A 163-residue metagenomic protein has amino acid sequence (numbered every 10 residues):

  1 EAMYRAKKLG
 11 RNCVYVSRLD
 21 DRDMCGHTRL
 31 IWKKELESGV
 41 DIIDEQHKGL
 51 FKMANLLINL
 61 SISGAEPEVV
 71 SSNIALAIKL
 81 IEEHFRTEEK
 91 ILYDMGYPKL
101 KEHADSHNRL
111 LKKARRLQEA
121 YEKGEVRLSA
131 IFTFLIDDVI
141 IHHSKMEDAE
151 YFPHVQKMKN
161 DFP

Functional and structural regions predicted by a protein language model:
E1-M3: GGDEF/GGEEF active-site signature
R5-K34: Flexible, glycine/charge-rich interdomain/linker segments that couple and regulate nucleotide signaling catalytic cores
R29-S38, I42-L56, A65-P163: Non-catalytic regulatory/interaction regions at protein termini and inter-domain linkers
